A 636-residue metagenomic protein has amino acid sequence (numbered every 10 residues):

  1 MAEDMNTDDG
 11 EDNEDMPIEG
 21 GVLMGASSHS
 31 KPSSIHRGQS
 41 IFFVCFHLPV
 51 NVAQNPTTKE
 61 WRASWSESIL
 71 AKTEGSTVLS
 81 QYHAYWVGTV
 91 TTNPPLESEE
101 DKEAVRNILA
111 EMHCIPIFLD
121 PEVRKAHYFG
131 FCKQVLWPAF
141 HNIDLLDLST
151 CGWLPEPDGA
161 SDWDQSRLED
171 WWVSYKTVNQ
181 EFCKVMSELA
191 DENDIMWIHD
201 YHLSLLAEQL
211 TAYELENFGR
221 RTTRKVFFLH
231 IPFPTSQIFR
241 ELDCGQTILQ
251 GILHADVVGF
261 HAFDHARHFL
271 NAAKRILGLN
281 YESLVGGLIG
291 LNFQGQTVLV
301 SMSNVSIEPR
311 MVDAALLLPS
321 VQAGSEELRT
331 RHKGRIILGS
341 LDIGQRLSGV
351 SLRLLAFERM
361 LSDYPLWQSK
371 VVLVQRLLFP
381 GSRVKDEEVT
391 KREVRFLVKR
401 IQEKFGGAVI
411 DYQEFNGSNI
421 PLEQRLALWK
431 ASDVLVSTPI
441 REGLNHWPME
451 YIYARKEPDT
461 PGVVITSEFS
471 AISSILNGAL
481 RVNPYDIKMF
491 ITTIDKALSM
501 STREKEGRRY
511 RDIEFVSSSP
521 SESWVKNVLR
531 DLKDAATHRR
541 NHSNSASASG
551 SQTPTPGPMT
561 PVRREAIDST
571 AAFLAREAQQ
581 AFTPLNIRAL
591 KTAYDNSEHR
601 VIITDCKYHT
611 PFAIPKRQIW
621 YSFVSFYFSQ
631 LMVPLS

Functional and structural regions predicted by a protein language model:
A2-R576: Catalytic cores of carbohydrate-active enzymes across secretory and cytosolic contexts
V87, I603, S636: Short beta-strand segments at enzyme active-site cores
D120-P121, D605, F623-V624: Helix N-cap / beta->alpha transition motif
R329, A589-K591, R600: ATP-dependent phospho-/nucleotidyl transfer catalytic cores
A572-F573, R600, L631-V633: Nucleotide 5′-phosphate-binding alpha/beta core
L574-A593: Short, basic/aromatic recognition patches
D595-I619: Asp-based phosphoryl-transfer active-site loop
I619-L635: Short, acidic loop-to-helix structural element flanking the phosphoryl-transfer center in phosphate-processing enzymes
